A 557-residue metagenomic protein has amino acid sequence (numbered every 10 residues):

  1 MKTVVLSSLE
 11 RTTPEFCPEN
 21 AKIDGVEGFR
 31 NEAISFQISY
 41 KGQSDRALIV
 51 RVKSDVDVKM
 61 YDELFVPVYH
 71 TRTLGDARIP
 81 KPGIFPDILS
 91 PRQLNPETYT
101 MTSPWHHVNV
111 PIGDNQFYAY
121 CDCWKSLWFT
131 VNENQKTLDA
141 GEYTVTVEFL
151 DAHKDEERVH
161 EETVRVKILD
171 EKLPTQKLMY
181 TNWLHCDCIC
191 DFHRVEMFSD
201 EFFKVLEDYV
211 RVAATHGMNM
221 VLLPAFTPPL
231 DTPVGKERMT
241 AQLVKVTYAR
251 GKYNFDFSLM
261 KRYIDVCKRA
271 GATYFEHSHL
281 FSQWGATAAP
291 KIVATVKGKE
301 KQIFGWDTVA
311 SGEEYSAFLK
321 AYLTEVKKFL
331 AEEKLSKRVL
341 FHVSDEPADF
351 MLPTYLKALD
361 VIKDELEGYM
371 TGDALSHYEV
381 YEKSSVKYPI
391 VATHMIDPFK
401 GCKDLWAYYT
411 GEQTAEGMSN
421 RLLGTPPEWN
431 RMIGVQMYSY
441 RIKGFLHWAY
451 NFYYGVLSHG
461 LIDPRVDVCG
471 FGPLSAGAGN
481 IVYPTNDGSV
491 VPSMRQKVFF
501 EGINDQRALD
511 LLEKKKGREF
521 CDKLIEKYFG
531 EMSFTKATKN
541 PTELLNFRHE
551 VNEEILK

Functional and structural regions predicted by a protein language model:
K2-F16, Q43-W128: Surface-exposed binding patches on compact interaction domains or structured appendages
N20, N31-Q37, L138-T146: Short, solvent-exposed loop/turn segments enriched in Ser/Thr/Gly
N31, K41-D45, A152, A213: Short solvent-exposed strand-capping/beta-turn motif centered on an Asx-Ser/Thr pair
Q37-K41, T130: Short edge beta-strand/loop segments characteristic of extracellular beta-sandwich folds
T100, V131-E133, T144-D151, R158-E365 (+2 more regions): Aromatic-lined carbohydrate-binding surfaces of glycoside hydrolases
L127-T137: Short, hydrophobic beta-strand segments
A289, D307-Y315, L319-L352, V361-L375 (+1 more regions): Catalytic domains of carbohydrate-active enzymes that cleave complex glycans
Y388-G470: Catalytic-core region of carbohydrate-active enzymes that cleave or remodel glycosidic bonds
